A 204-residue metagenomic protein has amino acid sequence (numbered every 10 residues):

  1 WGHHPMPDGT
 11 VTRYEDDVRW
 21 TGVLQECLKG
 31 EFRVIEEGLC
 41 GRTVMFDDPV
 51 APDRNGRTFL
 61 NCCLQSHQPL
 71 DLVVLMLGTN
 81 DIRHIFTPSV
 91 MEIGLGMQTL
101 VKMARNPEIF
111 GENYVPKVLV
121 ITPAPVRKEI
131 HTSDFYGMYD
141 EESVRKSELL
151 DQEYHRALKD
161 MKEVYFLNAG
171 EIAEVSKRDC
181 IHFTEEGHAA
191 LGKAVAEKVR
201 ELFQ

Functional and structural regions predicted by a protein language model:
W1-G2, C40, N80, A124: Catalytic metal-binding/acid-base residues of hydrolase active sites
W1-L39, M45-P49, C62-H67, V73 (+2 more regions): Serine-esterase "nucleophile elbow" of acetyl-processing enzymes
V18, G30, D53-Q204: Alpha-helical cap/lid subdomain in secreted, periplasmic, or secretory-pathway luminal O-acyl-processing enzymes
